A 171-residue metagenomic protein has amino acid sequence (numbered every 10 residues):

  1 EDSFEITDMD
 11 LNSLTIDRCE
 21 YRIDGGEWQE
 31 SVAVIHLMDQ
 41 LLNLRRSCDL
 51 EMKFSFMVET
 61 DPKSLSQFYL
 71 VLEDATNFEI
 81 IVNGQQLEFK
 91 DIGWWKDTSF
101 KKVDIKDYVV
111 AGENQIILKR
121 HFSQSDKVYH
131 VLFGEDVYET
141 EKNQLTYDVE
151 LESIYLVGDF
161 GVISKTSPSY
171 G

Functional and structural regions predicted by a protein language model:
E1-R46, I105, A111-G171: An acidic-aromatic loop/edge-strand motif
N43, S64-Y69, K90-W95, G112 (+1 more regions): Intrinsically disordered, low-complexity segments enriched in polar/charged residues with Gly/Pro, especially when
L44-T60, S99-V103: Short beta-strands within extracellular/lumenal beta-sheet-rich domains
D49-K53, L65-Q67, N77, F100 (+3 more regions): Active-site lining segments that contact anionic ligands and/or coordinate catalytic metals
E51, G93, E139-K142: Short N-terminal helix-initiation segments at or just after the protein's N-terminus
V58-G84, I116: Aromatic-lined ligand-binding clefts that engage carbohydrates, nucleic acids, or primary amines
P62, K96, E141-N143: Mixed-charge, polar/low-complexity N-terminal
A75, E79-V103: Solvent-exposed beta-strand/loop surfaces of large extracellular or lumenal domains
